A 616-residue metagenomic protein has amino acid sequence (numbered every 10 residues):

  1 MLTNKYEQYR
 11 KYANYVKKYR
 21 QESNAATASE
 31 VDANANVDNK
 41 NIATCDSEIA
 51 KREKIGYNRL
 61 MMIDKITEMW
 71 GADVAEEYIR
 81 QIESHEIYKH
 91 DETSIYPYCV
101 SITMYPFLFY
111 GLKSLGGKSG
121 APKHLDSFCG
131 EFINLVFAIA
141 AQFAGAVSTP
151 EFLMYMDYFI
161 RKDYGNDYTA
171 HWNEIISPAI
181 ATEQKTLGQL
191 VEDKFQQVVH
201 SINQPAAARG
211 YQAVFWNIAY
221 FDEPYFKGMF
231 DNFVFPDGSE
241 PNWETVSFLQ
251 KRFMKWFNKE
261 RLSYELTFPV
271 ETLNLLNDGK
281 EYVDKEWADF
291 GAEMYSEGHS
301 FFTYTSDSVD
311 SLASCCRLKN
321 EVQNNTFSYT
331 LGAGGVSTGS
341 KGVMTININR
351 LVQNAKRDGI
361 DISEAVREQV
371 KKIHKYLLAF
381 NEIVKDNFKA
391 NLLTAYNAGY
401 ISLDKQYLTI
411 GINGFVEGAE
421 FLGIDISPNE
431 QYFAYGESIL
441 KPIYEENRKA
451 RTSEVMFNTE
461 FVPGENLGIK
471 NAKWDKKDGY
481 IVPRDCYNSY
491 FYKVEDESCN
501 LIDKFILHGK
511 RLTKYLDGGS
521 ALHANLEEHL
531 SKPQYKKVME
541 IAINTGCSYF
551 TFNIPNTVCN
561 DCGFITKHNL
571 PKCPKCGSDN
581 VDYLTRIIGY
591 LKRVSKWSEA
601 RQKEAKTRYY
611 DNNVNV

Functional and structural regions predicted by a protein language model:
L2-Y9, S402, K606-Y610: Charged, amphipathic alpha-helical regulatory modules used for macromolecular assembly or allosteric control
Y9-D404, D425, N429-Y583: Conserved catalytic cores of very large enzyme subunits
M154, L408-F421, R586: Contiguous, well-ordered alpha-helical segments that form the cores/surfaces of helical PPI scaffolds
G334, F415, L591: Gly/Ser/Thr-rich beta-alpha loop segments that engage phosphate groups in nucleotides
L403-G411, Q602: Core of folded catalytic or high-affinity ligand/protein-binding domains in predominantly eukaryotic proteins
G411-G414, G518, G589, A600: Glycine-centered flexibility sites
L570-V616: Long insertion/accessory domains within large nucleic-acid-processing enzymes
